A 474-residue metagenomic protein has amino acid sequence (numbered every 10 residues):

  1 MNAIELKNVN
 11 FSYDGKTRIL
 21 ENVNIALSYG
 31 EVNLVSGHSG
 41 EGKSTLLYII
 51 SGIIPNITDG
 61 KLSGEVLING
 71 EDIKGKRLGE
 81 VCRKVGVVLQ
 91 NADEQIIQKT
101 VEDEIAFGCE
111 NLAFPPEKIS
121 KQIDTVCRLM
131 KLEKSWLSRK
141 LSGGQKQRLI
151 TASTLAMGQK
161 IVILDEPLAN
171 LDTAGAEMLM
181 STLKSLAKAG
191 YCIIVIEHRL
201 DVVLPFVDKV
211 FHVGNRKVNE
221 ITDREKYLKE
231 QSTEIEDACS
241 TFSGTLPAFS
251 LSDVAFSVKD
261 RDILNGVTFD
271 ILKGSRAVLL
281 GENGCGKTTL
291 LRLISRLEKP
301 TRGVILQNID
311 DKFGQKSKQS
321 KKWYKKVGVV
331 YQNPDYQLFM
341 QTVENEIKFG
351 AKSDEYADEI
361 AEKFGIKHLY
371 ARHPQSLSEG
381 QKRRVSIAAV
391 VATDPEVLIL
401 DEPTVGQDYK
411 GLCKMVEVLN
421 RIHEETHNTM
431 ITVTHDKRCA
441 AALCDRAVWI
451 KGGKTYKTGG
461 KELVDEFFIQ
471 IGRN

Functional and structural regions predicted by a protein language model:
S51, S295: Helix-to-loop junction immediately C-terminal to a conserved catalytic motif
E65-E80, V304-K322: ABC ATPase NBD Q-loop/coupling interface
E117-K134, D354-L369: Conserved ABC ATPase "signature" region
L137-L141, Q145, H373-L377, Q381: Conserved ABC ATPase signature
V162-E166, L398-D401: Catalytic Walker B motif of ABC-type/P-loop ATPase nucleotide-binding domains
D172, D408: ABC-family nucleotide-binding domains
E197-H198, T434-H435: H-loop/switch region of ABC-family ATPase nucleotide-binding domains
